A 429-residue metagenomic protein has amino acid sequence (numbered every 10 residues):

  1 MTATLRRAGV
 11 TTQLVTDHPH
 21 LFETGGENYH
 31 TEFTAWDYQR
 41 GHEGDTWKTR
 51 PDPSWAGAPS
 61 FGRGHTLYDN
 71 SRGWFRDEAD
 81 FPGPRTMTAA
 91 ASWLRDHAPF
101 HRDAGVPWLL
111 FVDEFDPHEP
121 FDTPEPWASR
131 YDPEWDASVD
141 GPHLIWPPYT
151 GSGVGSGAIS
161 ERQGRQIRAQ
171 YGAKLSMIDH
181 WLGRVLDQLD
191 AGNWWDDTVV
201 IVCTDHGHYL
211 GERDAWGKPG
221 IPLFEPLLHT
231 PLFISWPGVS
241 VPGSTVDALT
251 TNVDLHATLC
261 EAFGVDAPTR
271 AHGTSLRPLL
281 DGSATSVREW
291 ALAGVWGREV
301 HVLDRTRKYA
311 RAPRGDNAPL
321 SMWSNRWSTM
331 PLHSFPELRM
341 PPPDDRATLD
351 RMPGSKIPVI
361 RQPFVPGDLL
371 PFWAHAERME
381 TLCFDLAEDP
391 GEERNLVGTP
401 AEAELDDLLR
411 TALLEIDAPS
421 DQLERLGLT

Functional and structural regions predicted by a protein language model:
M1-R76, V295: Catalytic-site neighborhoods of secreted/periplasmic enzymes that process anionic sulfate/phosphate groups
Q13-L14, H20-G26, G44-W47, D116-T123 (+6 more regions): Short catalytic/ligand-binding loop motif for oxyanion handling, primarily in non-cytosolic enzymes, centered on
L21, G83, M87, D196-T198 (+2 more regions): Polar, surface-exposed loop/tail segments that function as active-site lids or cofactor/substrate-recognition elements
E23-D37, S71, R76-S138, D190-V199 (+1 more regions): Active-site regions of oxyanion-processing enzymes, predominantly non-cytosolic
F81-R102, S138, S152-T198, A262 (+1 more regions): A long, amphipathic alpha-helix that forms part of the scaffold/cap immediately adjacent to metal-dependent active
P120-P133, Q188-D247, T251: Histidine-centered active-site microenvironments of extracellular/periplasmic hydrolases and transferases
R165-M177, P219-T230, S240-A257, F263-T274: A short beta-strand-to-alpha-helix junction
F224-E225, V295-V397: C-terminal, low-complexity/hydrophilic appendages and adjacent surface loops of extracellular/periplasmic anionic
